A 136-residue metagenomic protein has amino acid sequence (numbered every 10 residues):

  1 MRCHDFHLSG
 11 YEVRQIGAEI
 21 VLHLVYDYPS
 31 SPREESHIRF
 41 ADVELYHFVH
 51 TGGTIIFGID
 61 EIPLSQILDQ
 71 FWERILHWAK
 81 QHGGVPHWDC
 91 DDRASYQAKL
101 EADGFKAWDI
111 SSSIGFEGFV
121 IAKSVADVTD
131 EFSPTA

Functional and structural regions predicted by a protein language model:
M1-A136: Surface-exposed, interaction-prone regions used to assemble/regulate multi-protein complexes
